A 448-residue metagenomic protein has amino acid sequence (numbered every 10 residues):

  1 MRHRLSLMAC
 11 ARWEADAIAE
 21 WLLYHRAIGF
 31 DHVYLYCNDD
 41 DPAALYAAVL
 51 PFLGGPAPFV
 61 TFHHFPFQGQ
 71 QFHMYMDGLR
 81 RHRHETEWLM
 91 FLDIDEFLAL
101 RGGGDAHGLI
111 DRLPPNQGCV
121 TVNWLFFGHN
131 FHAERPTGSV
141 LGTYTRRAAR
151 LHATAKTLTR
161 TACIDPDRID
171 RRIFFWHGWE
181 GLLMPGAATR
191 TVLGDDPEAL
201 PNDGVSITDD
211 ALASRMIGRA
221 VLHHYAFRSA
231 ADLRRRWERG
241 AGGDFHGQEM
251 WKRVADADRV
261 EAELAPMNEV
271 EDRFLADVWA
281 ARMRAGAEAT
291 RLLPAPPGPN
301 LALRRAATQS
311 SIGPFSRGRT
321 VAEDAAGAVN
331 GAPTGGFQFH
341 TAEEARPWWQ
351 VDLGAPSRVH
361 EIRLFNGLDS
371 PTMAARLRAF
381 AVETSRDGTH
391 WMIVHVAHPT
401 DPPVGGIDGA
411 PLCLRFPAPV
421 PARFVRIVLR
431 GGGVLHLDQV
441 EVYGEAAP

Functional and structural regions predicted by a protein language model:
M1-L23: N-proximal low-complexity "stem/linker" segments adjacent to membrane-targeting elements
L23-H32: Short, acidic, metal-binding catalytic loop of nucleotide-sugar glycosyltransferases
D31-D40, H63-F65: Short beta-strand/loop segment that forms part of the nucleotide-sugar
P42-W88, L100: Active-site-proximal specificity loops/subdomain of glycosyltransferases
I94-L98: Acidic metal-phosphate-binding loop of nucleotide-sugar-dependent transferases
L100-P294: Catalytic-site signature of metal-activated, phosphate-bearing donor transferases, centered on the GT-A/GT-A-like
P297-L301, S311-R317, A326-H395, A410-P448: Aromatic, loop-rich ligand-recognition surfaces of beta-strand-rich domains
